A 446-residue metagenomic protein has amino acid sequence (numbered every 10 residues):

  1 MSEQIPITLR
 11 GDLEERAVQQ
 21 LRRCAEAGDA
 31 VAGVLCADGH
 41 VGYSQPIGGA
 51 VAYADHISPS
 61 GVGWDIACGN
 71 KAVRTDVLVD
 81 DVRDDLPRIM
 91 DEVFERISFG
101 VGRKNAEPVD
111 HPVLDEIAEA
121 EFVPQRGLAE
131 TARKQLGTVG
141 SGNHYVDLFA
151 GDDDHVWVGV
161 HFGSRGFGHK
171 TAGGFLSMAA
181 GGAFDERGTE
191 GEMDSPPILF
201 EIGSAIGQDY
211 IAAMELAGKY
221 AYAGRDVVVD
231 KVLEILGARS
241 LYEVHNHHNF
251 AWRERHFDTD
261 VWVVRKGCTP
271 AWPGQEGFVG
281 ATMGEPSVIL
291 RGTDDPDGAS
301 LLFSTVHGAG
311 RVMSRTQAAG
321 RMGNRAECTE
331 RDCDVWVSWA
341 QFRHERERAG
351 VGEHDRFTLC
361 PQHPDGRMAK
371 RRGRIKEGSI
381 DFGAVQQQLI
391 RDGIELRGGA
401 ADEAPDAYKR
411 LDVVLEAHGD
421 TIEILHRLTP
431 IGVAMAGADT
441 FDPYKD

Functional and structural regions predicted by a protein language model:
M1-Q20, G28-V34, V41-V51, D55-P59 (+3 more regions): Domain-length cofactor-binding catalytic modules of enzymes
C24, G39-G42, A67-K71, G159: Core catalytic machinery and nucleic-acid-binding channels of phosphodiester-processing enzymes
P59-E121: A generic, well-ordered mixed alpha/beta core segment in the N-terminal half of proteins
